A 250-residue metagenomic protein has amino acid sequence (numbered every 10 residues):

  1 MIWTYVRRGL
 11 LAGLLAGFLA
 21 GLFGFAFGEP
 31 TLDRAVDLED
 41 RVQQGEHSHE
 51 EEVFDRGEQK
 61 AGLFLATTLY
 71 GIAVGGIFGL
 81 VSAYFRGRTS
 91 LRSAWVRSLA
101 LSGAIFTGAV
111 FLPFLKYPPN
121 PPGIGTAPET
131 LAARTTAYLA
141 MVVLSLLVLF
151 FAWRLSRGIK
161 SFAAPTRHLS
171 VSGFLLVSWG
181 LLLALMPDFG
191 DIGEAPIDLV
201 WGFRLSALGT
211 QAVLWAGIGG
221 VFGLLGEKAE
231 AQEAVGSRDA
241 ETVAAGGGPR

Functional and structural regions predicted by a protein language model:
M1-R250: Juxtamembrane/disordered regions of integral membrane proteins
